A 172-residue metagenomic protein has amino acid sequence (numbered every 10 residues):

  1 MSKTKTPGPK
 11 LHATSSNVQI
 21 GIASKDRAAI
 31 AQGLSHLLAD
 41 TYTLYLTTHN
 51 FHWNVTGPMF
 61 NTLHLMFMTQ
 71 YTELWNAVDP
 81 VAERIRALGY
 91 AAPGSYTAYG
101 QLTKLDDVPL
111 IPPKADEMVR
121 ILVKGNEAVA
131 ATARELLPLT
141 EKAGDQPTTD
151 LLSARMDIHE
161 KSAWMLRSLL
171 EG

Functional and structural regions predicted by a protein language model:
M1-T6: N-terminal acidic, proline/glycine-rich, low-complexity intrinsically disordered segments
G8-S16, I85-K114: Carboxylate-rich helix-loop segments that flank metal/cofactor sites and access channels in metalloenzymes
S15-L37, A115, L122: Disorder-to-helix initiation segments
G21-A29, L44-T69, L136-P147: Helix-loop segments that flank and shape redox-cofactor active sites
Q32-A39, L65, T72, E117-E127 (+1 more regions): A generic "alpha-helical surface" signal
L38, Y45, H52, Y71 (+6 more regions): A structural signal for well-ordered alpha-helices, especially hydrophobic packing surfaces of coiled-coils
V55-A98, L169: Conserved alpha-helical segments that form or flank metal/cofactor-binding pockets of metalloenzymes
E83, G100-A154: Acidic/histidine-rich alpha-helical segments that form the ligand environment of transition-metal centers
